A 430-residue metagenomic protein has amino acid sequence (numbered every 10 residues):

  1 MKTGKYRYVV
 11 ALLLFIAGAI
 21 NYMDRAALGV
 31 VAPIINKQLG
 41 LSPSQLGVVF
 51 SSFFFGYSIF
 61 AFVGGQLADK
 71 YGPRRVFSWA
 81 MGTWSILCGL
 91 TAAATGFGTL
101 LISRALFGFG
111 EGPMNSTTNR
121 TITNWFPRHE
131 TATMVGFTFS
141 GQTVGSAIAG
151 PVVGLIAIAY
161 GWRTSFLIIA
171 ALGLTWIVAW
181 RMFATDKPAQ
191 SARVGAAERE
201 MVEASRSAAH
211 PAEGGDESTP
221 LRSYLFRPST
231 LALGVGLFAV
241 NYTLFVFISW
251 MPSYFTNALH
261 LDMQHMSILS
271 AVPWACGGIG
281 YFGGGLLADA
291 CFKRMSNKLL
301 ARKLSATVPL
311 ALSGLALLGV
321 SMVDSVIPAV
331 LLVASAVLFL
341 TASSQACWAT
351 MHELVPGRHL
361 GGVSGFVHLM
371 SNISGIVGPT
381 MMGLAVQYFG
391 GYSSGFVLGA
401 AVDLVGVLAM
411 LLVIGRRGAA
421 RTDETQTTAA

Functional and structural regions predicted by a protein language model:
V9-P43, F247-P252: Extracytoplasmic
A26, F54-F62, G112, S146-A147 (+3 more regions): Residue-level signature of mid-helix packing/kink "hotspots" within the transmembrane helices of 12-pass Major
L28-G29, F226-F282, S344, W348: Extracytoplasmic gate region of multi-pass secondary transporters
G40, G72, A93-T99, G110 (+4 more regions): Helix-breaking motifs and short loop linkers at transmembrane-helix boundaries and internal kinks in secondary membrane
I59-G98: Conserved MFS/SLC helix-loop-helix module at the cytosolic interface between two early adjacent transmembrane helices
S103-G141: Cytoplasmic helix-loop-helix junction between adjacent transmembrane helices in 12-TM secondary transporters
T138, Q142-A189: Helix-loop-helix hairpin linking two adjacent transmembrane segments in secondary transporters
L299-C347: C-terminal transmembrane helical hairpin of 12-TM major facilitator-type secondary transporters
